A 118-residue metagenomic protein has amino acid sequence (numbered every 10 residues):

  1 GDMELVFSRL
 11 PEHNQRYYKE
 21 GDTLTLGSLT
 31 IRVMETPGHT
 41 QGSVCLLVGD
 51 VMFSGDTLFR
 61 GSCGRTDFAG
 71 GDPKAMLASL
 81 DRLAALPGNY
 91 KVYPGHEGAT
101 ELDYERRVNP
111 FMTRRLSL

Functional and structural regions predicted by a protein language model:
D2-R9, T30-E35, T40-L118: Metallo-beta-lactamase
L10-N14: A short helix-to-beta-strand connector/capping loop
Q15-K19: Short acidic-hydrophobic, aromatic-tinged amphipathic segments that line or gate anion-handling sites
G21-L26, L46: Short acidic-hydrophobic surface loop/beta-edge motif
